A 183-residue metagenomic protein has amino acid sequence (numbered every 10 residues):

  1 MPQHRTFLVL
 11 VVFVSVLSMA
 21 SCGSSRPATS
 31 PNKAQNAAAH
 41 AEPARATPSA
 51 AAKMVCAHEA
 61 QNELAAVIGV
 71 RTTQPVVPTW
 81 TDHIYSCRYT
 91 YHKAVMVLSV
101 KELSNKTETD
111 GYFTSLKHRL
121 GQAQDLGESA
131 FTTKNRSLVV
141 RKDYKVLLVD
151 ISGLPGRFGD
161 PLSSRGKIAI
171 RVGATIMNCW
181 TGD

Functional and structural regions predicted by a protein language model:
M1-V11: Bacterial N-terminal signal peptides that target proteins for export
R5-F7, A20-A34: Bacterial lipoprotein signal-peptidase II cleavage site
L10-M19: Bacterial N-terminal signal peptides
T29-H92, M177-W180: Extracytoplasmic low-complexity, Pro/Thr/Ser/Ala/Gly-rich segments that lie immediately after a secretion/anchoring
A44-S49, G121-D183: A short, solvent-exposed beta-edge/loop patch
E59, E63, G111, I168-R171 (+1 more regions): Extracytoplasmic/secreted proteins, especially bacterial periplasmic and envelope-associated proteins
A66-V67, R71-T133, K142-D143: Short, solvent-exposed recognition patches
